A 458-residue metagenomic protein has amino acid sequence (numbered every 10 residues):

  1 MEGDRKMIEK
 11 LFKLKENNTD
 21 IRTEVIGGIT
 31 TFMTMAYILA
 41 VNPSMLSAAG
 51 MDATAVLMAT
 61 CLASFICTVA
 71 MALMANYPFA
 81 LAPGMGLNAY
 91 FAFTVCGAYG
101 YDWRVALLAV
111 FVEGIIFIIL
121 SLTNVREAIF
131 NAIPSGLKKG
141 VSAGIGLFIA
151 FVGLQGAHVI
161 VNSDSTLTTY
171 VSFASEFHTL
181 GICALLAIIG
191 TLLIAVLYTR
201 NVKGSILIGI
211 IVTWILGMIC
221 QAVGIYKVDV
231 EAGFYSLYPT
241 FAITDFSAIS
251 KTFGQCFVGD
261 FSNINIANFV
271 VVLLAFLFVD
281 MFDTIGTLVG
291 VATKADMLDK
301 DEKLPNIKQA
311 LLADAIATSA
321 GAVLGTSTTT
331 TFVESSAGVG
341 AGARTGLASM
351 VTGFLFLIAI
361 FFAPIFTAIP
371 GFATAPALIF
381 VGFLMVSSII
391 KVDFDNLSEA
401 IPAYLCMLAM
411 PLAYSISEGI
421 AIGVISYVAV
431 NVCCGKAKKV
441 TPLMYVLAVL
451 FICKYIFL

Functional and structural regions predicted by a protein language model:
G3-A55, F173-S175, I210-K308, I452-C453: Helix-loop-helix hairpins and the membrane-proximal interhelical loops of multi-pass alpha-helical transport proteins
I8-N42, A63, G84-F93, G97-I145 (+1 more regions): Helix-loop-helix junctions within the multi-pass membrane cores of secondary transporters/permeases
V25, M45, I129, G204 (+3 more regions): Residue-level signature of catalytic and energy-coupling elements of molecular machines, predominantly ATP/GTP-dependent
I29-A36, V69, L73, L154 (+3 more regions): Hydrophobic/aromatic residues within the transmembrane alpha-helices of Major Facilitator Superfamily
A49-V69: Loop-to-helix transition at the N-terminal end of transmembrane alpha-helices
S64-M85, I116: Juxtamembrane transmembrane-helix boundary signature
Y99-I215, I219, V223, M350-L458: Membrane-embedded alpha-helical modules
